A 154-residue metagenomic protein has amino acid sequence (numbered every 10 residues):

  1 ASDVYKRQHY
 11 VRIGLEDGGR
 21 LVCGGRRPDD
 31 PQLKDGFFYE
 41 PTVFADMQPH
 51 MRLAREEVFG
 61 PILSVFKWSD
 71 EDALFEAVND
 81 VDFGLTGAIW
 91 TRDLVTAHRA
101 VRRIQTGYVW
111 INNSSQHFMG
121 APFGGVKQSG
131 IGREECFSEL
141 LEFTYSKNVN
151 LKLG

Functional and structural regions predicted by a protein language model:
A1-Y5: Short, small-residue-biased leader/transition segments that mark boundaries at the very start of proteins
L21-G24, I111-N113: General beta-strand structural signal in soluble alpha/beta enzymes
G25-Q32: Short, solvent-exposed loop/turn elements at beta->coil junctions and helix N-caps that rim active or binding pockets
K34-G154: Conserved C-terminal structural/oligomerization subdomain of aldehyde/semialdehyde dehydrogenase
